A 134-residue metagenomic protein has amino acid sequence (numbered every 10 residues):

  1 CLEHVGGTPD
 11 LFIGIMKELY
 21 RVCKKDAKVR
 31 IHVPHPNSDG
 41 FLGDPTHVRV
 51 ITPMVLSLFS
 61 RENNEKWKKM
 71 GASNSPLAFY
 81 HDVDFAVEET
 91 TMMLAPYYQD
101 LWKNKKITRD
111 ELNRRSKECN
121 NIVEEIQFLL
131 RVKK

Functional and structural regions predicted by a protein language model:
C1-D10: A short SAM/SAH-binding and catalytic strip from SAM-dependent methyltransferases
H4, N37-L42: Short, solvent-exposed loop/turn segments at secondary-structure junctions
P9-D10, P45-P53, S116, N120: Short, charged/polar micro-motifs that form catalytic or ligand-binding hotspots
P9-K28: A short glycine-rich, Lys/Arg-flanked "PGG" loop and its adjoining helix->strand segment in the class I
D26-K28, V48, P53, V123-Q127: Extracellular structured ligand-interaction cores
H32-P36: Short strand-turn motif at the edge of the Rossmann-like AdoMet-binding core
F41-V87: Conserved Class I S-adenosyl-L-methionine
K69, S73-K134: C-terminal lobe and adjacent flexible extensions of AdoMet/dcAdoMet transferase-like proteins
